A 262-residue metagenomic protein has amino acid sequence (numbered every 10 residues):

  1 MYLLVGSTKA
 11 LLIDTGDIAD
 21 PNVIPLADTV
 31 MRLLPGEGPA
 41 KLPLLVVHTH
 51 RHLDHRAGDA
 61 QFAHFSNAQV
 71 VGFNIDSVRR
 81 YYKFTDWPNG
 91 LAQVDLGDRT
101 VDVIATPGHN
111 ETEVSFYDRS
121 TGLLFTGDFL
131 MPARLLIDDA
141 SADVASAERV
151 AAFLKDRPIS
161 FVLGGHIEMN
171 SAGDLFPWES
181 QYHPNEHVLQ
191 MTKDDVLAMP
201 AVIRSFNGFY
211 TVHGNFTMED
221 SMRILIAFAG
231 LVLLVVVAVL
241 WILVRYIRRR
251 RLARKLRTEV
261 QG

Functional and structural regions predicted by a protein language model:
M1-K9, A19, V237, R249-Q261: Zn-dependent metallo-beta-lactamase
M1-P35, F116-F129: Conserved beta-strand hairpin/beta-sheet module of binuclear metal-dependent hydrolase folds, prominently
L3, L91-D118, L123: Core dinuclear metal-dependent hydrolase active-site scaffold
I13-T15, A40-D54, V70-N74, A105-G108 (+2 more regions): Active-site neighborhood of phospho(di)ester-bond hydrolases with catalytic His/Asp-centered motifs
A19-D98, D102, A253: Active-site HxH/HxHxD metal-binding segment of metal-dependent hydrolases
D20, R51-G58, N110-E113, M131-L135 (+1 more regions): Active-site environment of divalent metal-dependent phosphoester hydrolases
V144-L225: Divalent-metal (often Zn2+) His-rich catalytic cores of metallo-beta-lactamase-fold enzymes
L233-R249: Alpha-helical transmembrane segments
